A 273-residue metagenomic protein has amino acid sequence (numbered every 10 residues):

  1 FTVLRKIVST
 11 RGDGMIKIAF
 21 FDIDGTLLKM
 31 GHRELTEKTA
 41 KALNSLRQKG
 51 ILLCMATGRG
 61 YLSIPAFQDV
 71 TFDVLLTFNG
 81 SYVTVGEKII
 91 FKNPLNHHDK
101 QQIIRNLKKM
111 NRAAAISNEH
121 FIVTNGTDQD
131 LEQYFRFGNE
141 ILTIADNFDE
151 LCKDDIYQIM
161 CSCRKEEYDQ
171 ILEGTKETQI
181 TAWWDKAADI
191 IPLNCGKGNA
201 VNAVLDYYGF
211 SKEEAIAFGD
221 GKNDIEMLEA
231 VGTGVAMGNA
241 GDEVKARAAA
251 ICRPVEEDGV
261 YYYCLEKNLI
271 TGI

Functional and structural regions predicted by a protein language model:
F1-F21, N44, Q48: Non-catalytic pre-domain segments flanking phosphatase-related domains
K17-H32: Asp-based phosphoryl-transfer active-site loop
M30, E34-D130: Active-site phosphate-binding/coordination module
L46, N79, I159, V201 (+3 more regions): Residue-level signal for inorganic ion chemistry
V70-T71, N79, G174-E177, A230-V231 (+1 more regions): Short, structured coil segments at secondary-structure junctions
F72-G80, N93, R136, I180-W183 (+2 more regions): Short hydrophobic/aromatic-enriched beta-strand-loop microsegments
N106, M110-A230, N239: Conserved acidic, metal-coordinating active-site core of Asp-based, Mg2+-dependent phosphoryl-transfer enzymes
A230, V235-I273: Asp-based, Mg2+/Mn2+-dependent phosphohydrolase catalytic module
